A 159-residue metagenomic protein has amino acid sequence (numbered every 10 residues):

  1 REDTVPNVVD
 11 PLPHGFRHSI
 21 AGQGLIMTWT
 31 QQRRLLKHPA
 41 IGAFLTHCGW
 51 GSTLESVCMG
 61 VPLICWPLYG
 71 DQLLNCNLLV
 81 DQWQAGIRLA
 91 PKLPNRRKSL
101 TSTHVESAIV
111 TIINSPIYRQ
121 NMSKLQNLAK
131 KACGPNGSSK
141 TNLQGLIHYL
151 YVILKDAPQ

Functional and structural regions predicted by a protein language model:
R1-Q159: Catalytic core of nucleotide-sugar-dependent glycosyltransferases
